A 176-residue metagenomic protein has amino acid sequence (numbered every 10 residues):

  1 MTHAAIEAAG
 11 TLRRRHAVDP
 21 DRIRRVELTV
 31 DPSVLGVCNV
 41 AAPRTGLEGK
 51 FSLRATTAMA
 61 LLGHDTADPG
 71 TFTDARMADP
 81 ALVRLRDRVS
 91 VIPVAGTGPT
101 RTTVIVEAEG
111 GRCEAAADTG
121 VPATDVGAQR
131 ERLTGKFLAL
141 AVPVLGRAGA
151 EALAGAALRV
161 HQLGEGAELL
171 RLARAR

Functional and structural regions predicted by a protein language model:
M1-R176: Terminal-appendage/accessory-domain detector
